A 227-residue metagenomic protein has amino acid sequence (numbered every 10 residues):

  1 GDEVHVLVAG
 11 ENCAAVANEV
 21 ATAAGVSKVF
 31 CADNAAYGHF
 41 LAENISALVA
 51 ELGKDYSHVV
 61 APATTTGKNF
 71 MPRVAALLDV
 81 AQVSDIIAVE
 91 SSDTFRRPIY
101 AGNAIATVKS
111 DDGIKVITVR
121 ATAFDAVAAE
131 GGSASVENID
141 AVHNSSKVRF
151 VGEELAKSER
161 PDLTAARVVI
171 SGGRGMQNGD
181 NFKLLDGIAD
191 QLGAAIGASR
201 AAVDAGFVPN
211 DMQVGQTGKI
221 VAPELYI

Functional and structural regions predicted by a protein language model:
G1-Y226: N-terminal glycine-rich FAD/FM-binding segment characteristic of electron-transfer flavoproteins
